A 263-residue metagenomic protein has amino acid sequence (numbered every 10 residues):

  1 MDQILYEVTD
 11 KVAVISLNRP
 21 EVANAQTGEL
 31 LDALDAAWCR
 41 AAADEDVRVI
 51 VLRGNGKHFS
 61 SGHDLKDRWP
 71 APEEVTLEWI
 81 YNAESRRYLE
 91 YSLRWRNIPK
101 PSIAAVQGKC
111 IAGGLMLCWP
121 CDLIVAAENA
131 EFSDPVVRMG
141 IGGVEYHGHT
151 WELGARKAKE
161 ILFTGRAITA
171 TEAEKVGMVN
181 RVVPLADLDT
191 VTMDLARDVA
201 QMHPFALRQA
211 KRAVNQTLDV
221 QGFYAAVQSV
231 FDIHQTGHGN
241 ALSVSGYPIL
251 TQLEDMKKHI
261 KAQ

Functional and structural regions predicted by a protein language model:
M1-N55: Conserved CoA-thioester-binding segment of acyl-CoA-metabolizing enzymes
M1-T9, G165-A170, T190, R197 (+1 more regions): C-terminal alpha-helix plus adjacent terminal tail
I15, R19, L34, L52 (+5 more regions): Terminal peptide-recognition signature
P20-A23, K57, G62, N129-E131 (+1 more regions): A short, glycine- and basic residue-enriched loop/turn that sits immediately adjacent to a domain's principal
E29-A33, R87, R94, V191 (+2 more regions): Charged catalytic carboxylate motif
L31-A33, K66-P70, G143: Glycine-rich, phosphate-binding/catalytic loops in enzymes
G54-E90, C110, A241, K257: Glycine- (often His-adjacent) and acidic-residue-rich active-site loop that binds/positions the CoA thioester
L93-F205: Crotonase-fold acyl-CoA enzyme core
